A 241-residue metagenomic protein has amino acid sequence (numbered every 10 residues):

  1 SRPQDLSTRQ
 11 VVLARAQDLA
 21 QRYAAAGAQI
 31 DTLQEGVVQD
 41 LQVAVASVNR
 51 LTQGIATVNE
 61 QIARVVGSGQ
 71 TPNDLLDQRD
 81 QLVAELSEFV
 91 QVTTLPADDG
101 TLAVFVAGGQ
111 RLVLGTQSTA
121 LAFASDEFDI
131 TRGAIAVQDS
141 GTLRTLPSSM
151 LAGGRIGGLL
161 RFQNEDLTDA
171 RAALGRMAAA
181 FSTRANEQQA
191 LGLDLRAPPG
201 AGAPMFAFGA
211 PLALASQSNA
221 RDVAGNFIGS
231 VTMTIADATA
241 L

Functional and structural regions predicted by a protein language model:
S1-L241: Structural signature of extracellular appendage/secretion-system components
